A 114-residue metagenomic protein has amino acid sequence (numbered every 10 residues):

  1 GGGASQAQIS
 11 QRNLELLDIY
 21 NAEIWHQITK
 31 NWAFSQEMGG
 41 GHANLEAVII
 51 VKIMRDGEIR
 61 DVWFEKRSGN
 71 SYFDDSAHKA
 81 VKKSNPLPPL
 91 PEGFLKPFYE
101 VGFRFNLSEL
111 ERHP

Functional and structural regions predicted by a protein language model:
G1-V48, M54, E58-W63, S71-D75 (+2 more regions): Compositionally biased, low-complexity segments enriched in charged/polar and small residues
